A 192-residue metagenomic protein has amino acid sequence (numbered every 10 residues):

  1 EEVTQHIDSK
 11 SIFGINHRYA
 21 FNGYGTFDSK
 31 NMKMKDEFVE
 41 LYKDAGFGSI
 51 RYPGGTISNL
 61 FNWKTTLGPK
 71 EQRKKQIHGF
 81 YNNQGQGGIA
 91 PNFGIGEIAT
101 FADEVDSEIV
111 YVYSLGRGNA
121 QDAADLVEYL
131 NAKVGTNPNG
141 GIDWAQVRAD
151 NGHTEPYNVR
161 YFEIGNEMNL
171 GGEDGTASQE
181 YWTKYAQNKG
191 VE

Functional and structural regions predicted by a protein language model:
E1-E192: Non-catalytic accessory regions flanking glycosidase/transglycosidase catalytic cores in CAZymes
